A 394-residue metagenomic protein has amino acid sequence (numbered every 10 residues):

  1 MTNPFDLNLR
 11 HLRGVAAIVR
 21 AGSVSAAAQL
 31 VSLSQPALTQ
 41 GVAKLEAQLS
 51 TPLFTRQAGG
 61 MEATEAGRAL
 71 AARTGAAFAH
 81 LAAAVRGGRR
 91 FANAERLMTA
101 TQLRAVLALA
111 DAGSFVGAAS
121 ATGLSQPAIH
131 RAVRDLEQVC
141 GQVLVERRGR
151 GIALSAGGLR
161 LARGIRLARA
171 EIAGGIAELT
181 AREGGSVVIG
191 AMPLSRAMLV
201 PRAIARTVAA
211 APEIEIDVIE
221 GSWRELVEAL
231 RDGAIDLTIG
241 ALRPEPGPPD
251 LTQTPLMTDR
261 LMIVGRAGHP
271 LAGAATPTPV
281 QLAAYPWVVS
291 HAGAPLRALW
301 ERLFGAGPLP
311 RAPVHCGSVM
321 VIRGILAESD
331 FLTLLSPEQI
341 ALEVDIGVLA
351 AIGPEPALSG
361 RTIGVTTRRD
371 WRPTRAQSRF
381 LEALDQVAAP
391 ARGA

Functional and structural regions predicted by a protein language model:
I18-S32, L109-A121: Short helix-boundary/capping micro-motifs
Q35-P36, Q40, R96-Q102, Q126-P127 (+5 more regions): N-terminal winged-helix
E46-A63, E137-L154: A short LG(V/I)-centered, amphipathic sequence patch enriched for acidic residue(s) preceding the LG motif
L97, A203, R224-L261, A350-I352: Short beta-strand-centered segments that line the small-molecule binding cleft or hinge of alpha/beta clamshell
L194, L271-A272, Y285-A306, P373-E382 (+1 more regions): Secondary-structure junction motif
S222, R231-I235, A241, G293 (+1 more regions): Hydrophobic hinge/microswitch elements
D250-W287: Flexible hinge/capping segments at coil-to-helix
A350-A394: A late-sequence structural motif
